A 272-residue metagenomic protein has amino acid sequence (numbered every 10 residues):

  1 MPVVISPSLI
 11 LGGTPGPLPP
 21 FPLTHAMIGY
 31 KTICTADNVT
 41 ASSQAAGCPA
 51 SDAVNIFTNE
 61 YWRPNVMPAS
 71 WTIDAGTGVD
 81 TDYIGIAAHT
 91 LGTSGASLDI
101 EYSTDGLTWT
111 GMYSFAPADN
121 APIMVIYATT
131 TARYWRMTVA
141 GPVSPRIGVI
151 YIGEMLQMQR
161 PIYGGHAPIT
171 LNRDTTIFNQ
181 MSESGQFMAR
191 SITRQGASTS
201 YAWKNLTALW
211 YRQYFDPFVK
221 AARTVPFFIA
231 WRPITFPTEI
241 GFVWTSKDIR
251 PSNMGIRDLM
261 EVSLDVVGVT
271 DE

Functional and structural regions predicted by a protein language model:
M1-S70, D74, V79, Y83-S97 (+2 more regions): Extracellular/virion structural assembly segments
T108-T110: Beta-strand initiation motifs
